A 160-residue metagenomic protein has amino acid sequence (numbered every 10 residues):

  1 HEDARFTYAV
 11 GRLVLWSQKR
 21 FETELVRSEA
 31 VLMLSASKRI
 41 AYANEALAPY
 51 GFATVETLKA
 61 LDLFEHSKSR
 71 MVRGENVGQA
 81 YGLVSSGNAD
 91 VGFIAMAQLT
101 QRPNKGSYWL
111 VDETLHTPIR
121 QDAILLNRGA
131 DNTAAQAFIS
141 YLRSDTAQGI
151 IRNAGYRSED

Functional and structural regions predicted by a protein language model:
H1-D160: Exported/periplasmic ABC-transporter solute-binding proteins
